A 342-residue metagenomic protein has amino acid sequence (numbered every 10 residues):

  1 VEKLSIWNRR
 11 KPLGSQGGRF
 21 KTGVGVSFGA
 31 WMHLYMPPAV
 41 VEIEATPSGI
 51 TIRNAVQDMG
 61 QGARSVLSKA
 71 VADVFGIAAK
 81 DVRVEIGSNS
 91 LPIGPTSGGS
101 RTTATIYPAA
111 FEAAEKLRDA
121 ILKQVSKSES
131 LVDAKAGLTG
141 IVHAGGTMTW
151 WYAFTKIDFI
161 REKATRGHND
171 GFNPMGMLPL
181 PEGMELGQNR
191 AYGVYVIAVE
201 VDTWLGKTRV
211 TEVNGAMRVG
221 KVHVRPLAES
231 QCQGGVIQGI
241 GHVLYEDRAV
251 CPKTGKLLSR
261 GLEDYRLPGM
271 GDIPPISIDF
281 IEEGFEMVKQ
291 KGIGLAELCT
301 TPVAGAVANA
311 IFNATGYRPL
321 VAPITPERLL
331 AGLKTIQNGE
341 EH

Functional and structural regions predicted by a protein language model:
V1-V24, G29-W31, K69-H342: C-terminal catalytic domains of large/alpha subunits in multi-subunit enzymes
V24-G49, N54, D58-Q61, N189: Conserved beta-alpha junction segments in alpha/beta enzyme cores
R53, S65-A70: Flexible, small-/acidic-enriched active-site or ligand-binding loops
Q61-R64, A304: Short acidic alpha-helix initiation/capping motifs at coil-to-helix transition points, especially at protein N-termini
